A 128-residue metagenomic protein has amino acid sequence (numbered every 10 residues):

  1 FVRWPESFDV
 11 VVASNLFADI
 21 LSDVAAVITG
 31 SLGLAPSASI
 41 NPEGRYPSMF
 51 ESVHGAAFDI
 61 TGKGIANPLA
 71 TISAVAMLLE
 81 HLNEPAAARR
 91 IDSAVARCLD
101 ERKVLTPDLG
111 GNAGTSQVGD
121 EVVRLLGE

Functional and structural regions predicted by a protein language model:
V2-R90, A94-K103: Glycine-rich phosphate/nucleotide-binding loop
P85, A94-E128: Glycine-rich phosphate/pyrophosphate-binding loop and the adjoining helix
